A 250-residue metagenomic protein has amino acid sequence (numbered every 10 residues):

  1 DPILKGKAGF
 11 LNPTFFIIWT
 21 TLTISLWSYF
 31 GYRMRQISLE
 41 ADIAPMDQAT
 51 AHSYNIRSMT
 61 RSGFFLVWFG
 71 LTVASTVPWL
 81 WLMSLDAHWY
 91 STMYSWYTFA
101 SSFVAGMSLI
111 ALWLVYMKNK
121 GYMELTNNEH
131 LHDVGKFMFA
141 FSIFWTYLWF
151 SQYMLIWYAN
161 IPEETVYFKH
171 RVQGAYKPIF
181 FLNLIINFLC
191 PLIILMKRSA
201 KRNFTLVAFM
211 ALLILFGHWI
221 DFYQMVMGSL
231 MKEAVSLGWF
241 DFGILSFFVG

Functional and structural regions predicted by a protein language model:
D1-T14: Interfacial loop/helix-cap signal at membrane boundaries in integral membrane proteins
P2, V67, S142, N203-F204: Intrinsically disordered, low-complexity segments enriched in polar/charged residues with Gly/Pro, especially when
P2-I3, S53, V134, F204-T205: A short linear-motif detector with a strong N-terminal bias
P13-N183: Long, contiguous internal "core" modules enriched in hydrophobic/ aromatic residues
I186-G250: TerminUS-proximal long segments
